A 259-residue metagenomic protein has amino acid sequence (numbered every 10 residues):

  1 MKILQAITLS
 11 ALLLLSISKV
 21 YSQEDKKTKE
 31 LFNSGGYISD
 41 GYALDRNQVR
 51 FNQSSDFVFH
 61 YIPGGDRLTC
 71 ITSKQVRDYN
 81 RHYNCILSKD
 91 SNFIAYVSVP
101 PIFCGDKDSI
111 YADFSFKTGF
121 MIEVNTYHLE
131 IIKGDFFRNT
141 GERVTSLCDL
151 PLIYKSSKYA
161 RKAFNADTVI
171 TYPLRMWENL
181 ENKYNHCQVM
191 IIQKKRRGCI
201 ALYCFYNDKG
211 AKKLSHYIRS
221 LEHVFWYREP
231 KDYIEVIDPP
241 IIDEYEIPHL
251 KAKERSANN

Functional and structural regions predicted by a protein language model:
M1-N33: Bacterial Sec-dependent N-terminal signal peptides
Q23, F57, D66, K195-N259: Surface-exposed amphipathic alpha-helical segments
E24-N80: Start-of-domain marker
G35-Y37, R46-Q48, N52-D56, D90-S91 (+2 more regions): Short, solvent-exposed coil/turn segments at beta-strand boundaries
S55, P63, P100-P101, L174-M176 (+1 more regions): A mature extracytoplasmic/lumenal domain signature
F59, Y96, T171, A201-Y203: Short hydrophobic/aromatic-rich beta-strand segments that constitute the beta-sheet cores of beta-sandwich/beta-barrel
I71-M190: Conserved polar/disulfide-associated segments of primarily extracytoplasmic proteins
